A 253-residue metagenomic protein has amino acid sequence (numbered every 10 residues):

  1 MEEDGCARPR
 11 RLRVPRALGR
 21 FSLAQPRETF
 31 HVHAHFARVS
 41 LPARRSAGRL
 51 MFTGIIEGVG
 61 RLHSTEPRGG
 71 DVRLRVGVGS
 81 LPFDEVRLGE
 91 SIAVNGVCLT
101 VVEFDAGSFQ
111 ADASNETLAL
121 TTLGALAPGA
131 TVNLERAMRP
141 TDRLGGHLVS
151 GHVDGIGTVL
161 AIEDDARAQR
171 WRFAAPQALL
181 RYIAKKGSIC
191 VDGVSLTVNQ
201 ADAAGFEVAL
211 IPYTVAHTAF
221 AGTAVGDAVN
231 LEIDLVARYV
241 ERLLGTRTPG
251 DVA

Functional and structural regions predicted by a protein language model:
M1-V14, G19: Extreme N-terminal basic, low-complexity initiation segments that serve as generic localization/processing leaders
E2-E3, L23, E28: Charged/polar low-complexity intrinsically disordered segments
G5-A7, V32-A37: Short hydrophobic alpha-helical segments enriched in small aliphatic residues
G48-A253: Conserved loop->alpha-helix
